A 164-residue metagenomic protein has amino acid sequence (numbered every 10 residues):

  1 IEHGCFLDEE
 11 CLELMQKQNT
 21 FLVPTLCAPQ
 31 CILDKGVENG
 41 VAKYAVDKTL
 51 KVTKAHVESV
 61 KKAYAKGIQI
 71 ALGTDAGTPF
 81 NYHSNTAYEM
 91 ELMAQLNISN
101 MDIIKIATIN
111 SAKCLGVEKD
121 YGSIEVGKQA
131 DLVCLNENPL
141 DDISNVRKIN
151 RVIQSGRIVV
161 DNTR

Functional and structural regions predicted by a protein language model:
I1-K54, A76-G77, N97-S99, A112-L115: Active-site core of metal-dependent hydrolases
K17-Q18, K66-G67, V146: Structured helix-beta-strand junction loops
V41-Y44, V52-N138: His/Asp/Glu-enriched, well-ordered alpha-helical/loop segment that forms or immediately abuts the divalent-metal
D141: Small/polar (Gly/Ser/Thr/Ala-rich) solvent-exposed segments that form structured loops/beta-strands/short helices used
V152: Short aromatic-centered micro-motifs
